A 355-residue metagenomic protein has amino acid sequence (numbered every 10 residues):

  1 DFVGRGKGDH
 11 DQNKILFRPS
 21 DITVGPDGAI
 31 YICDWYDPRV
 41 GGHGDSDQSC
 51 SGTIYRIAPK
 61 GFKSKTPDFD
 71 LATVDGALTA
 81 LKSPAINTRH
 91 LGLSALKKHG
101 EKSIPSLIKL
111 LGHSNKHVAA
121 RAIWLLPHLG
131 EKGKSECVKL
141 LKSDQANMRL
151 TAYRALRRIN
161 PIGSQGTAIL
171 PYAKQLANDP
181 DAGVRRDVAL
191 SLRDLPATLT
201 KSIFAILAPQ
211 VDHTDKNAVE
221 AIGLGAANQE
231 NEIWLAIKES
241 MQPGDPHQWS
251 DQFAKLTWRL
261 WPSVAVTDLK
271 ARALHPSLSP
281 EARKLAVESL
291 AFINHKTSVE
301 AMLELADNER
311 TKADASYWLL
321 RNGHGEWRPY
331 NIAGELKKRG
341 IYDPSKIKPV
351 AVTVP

Functional and structural regions predicted by a protein language model:
D1-G76, N87-K98: Beta-propeller domains with acidic blade repeats across secreted/periplasmic ectodomains and cytosolic WD/CNH propellers
C50, I57-P355: Long, ordered, helix-rich scaffold segments
